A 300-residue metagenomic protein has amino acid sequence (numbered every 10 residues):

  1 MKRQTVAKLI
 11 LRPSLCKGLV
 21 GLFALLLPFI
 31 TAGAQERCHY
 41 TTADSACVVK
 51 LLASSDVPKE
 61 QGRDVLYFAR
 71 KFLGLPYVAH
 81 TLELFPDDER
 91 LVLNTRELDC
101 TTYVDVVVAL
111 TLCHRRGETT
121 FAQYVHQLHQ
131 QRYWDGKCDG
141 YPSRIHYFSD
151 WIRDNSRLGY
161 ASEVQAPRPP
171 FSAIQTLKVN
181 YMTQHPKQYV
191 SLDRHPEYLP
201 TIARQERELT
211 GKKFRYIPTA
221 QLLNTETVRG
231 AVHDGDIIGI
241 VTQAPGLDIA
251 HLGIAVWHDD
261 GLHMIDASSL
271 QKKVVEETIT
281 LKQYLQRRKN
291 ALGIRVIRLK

Functional and structural regions predicted by a protein language model:
M1-L15: N-terminal secretory signal peptides that target proteins for export/translocation
K17-F29: Bacterial N-terminal signal peptides
A32-E36: Boundary at the C-terminal end of the N-terminal hydrophobic targeting segment
Y67-L75: Glycine-rich, acidic and aromatic/proline-enriched surface loops and short helix-turn segments that act as binding
Y77-R215, W257, D266-S269: Acidic/His-rich structured neighborhood in mature extracellular/periplasmic domains
Y216-V228, T242: Short alpha-helix capping/helix-loop boundary micro-motifs
H233-K300: C-terminal soluble interaction/assembly domains
